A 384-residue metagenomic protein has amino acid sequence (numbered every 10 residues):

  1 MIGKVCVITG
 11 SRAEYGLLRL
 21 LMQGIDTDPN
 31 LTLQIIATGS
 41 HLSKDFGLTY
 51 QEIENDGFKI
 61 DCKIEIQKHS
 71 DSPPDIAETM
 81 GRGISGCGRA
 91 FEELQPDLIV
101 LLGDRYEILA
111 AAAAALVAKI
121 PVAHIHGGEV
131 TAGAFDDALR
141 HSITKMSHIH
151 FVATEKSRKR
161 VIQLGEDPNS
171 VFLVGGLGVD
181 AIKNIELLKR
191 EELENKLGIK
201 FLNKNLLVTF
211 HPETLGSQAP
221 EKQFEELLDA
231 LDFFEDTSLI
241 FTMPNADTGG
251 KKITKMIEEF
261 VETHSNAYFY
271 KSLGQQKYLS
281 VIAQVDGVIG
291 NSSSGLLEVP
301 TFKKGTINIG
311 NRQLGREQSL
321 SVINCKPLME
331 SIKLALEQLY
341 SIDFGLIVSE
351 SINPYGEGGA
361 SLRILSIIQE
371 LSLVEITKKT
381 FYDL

Functional and structural regions predicted by a protein language model:
M1-L384: Nucleotide-activated sugar donor-binding and catalytic core shared by glycosyltransferases and related lipid-linked
